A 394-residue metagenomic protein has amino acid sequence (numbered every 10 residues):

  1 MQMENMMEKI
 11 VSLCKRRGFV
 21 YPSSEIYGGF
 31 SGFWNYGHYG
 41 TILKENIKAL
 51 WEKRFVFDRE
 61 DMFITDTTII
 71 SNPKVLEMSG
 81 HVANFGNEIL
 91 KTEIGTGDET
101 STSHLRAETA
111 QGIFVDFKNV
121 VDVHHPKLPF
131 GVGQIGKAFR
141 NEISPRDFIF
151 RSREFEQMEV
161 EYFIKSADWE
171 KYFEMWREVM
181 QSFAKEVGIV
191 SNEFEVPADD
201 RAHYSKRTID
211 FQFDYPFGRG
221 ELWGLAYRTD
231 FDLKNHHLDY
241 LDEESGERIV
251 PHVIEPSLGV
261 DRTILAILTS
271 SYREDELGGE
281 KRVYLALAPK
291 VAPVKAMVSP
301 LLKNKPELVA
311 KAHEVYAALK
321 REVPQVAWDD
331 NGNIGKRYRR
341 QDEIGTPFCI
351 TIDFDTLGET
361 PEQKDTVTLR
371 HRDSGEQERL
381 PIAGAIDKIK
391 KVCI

Functional and structural regions predicted by a protein language model:
M1-I394: NTP/phosphate- and nucleic-acid-binding module
